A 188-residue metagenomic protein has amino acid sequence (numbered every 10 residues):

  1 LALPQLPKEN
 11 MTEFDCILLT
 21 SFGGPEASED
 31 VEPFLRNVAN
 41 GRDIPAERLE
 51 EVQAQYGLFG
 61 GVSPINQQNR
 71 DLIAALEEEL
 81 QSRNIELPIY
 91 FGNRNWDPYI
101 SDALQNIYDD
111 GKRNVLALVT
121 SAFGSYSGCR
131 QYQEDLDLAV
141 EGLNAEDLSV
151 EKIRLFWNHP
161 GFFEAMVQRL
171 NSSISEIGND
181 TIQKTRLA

Functional and structural regions predicted by a protein language model:
L3-A188: Active-site-proximal alpha-helix that buttresses catalytic centers in soluble enzyme cores
